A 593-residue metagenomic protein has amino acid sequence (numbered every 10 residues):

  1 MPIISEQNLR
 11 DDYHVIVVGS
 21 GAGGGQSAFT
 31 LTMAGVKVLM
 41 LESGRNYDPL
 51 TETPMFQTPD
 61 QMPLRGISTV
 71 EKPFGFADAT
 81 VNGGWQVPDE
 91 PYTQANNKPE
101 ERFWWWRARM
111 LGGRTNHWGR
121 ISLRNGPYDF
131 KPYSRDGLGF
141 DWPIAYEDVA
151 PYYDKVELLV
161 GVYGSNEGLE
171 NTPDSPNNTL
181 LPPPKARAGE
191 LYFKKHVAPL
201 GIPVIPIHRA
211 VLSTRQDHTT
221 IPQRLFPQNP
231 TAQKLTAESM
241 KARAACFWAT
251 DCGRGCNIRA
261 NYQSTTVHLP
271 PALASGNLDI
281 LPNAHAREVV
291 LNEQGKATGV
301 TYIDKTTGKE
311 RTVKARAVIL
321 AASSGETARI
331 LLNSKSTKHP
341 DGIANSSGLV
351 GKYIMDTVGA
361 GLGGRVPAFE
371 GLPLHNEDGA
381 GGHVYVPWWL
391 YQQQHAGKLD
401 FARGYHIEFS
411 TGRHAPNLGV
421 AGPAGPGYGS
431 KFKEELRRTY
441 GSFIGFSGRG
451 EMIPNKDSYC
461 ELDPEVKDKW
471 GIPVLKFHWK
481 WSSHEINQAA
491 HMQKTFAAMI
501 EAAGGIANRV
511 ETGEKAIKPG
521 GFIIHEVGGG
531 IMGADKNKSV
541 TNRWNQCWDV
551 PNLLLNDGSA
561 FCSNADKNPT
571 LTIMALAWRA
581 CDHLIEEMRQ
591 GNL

Functional and structural regions predicted by a protein language model:
M1-D12: A short, basic/flexible loop-to-alpha-helix module at the beginning of a structural domain
V15-M40: N-terminal Rossmann-like FAD-binding beta1-loop-alpha1 element of flavoenzymes
M33, K37-Q61, I258-V267, S275 (+6 more regions): Glycine-rich loop(s) and the adjacent beta-strand/alpha-helix scaffold that form part
R45-E71, R109-H117: Conserved N-terminal glycine-rich FAD pyrophosphate-binding loop of Rossmann-like flavoproteins
R65-G66, K72-V87, Q94-W104, R109 (+3 more regions): Conserved redox-cofactor binding core of oxidoreductases
P88-R107, L111-R114, W118, W142-Y146 (+6 more regions): FAD cofactor-binding and catalytic pocket of flavoenzymes
I207-S213, I221-N229, P282, R287-V290 (+3 more regions): A glycine-rich dinucleotide-binding beta-alpha-beta segment and adjacent secondary-structure elements that constitute
S563-D582: A conserved FAD-binding loop/helix module that cradles the flavin
